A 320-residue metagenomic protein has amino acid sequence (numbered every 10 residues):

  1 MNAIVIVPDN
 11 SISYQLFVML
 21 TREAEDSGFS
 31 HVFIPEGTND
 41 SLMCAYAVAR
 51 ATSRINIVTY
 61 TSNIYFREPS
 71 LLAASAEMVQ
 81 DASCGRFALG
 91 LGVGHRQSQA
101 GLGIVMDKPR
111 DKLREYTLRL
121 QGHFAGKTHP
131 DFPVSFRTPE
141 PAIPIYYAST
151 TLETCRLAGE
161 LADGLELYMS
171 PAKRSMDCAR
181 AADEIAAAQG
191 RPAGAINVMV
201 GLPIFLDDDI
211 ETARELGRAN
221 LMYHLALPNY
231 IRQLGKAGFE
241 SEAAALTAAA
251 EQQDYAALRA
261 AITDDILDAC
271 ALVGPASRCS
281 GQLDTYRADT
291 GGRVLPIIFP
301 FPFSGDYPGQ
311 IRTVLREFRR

Functional and structural regions predicted by a protein language model:
M1-R320: Active-site-adjacent structural elements that line small-molecule/cofactor binding pockets in enzymes
